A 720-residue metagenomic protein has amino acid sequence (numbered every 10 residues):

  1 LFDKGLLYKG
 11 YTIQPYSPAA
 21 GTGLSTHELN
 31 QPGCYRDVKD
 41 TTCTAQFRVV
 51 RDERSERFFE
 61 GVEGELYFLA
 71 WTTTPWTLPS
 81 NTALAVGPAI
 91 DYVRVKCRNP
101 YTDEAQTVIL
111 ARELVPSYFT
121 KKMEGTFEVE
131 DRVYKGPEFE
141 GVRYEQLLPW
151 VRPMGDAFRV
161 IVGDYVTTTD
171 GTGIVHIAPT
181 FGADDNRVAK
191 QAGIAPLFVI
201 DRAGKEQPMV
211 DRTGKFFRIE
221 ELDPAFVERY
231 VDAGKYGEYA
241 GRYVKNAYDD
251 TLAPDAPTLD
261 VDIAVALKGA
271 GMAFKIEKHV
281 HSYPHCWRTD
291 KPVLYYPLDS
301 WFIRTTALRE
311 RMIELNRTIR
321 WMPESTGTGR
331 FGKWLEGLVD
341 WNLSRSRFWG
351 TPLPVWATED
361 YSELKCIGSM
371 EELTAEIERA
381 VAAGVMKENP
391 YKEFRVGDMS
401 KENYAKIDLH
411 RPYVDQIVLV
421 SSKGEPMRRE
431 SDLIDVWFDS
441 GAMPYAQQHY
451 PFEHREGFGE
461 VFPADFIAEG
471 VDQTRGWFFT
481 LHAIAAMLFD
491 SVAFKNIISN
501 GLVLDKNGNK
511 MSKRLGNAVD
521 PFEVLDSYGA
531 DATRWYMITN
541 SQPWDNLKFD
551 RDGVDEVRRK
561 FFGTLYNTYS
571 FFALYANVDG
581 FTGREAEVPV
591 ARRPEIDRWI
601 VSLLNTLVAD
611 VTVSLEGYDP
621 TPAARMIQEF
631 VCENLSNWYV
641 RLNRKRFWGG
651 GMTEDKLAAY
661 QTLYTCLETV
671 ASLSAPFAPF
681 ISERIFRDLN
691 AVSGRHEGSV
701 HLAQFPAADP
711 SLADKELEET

Functional and structural regions predicted by a protein language model:
G5: Gly/Thr-rich phosphate-binding loop signature of adenosyl cofactor/nucleotide-binding cores
Q14, T26-R36, A357, K365 (+2 more regions): Acidic, turn-prone loop/beta-hairpin segments
P15-L69, W76-T77: Active-site cores that bind ATP or allylic diphosphates and position pyrophosphate for catalysis
P18-T22, G204-Q207, N500, N643-G650: Short, conserved phosphate-binding/catalytic loop or strand-edge motifs used in phosphoryl-/nucleotidyl-transfer
F58-L69, P75-G476, T480-E556, S570-D597 (+4 more regions): Non-cofactor substrate-recognition interfaces
T326-G327, F549-R559, D619, D655-L663: Membrane-interfacial loop-to-helix junctions in multi-pass inner-membrane proteins
W341, R347, I538-N540, K560-A573 (+2 more regions): Core structural elements
L615-P622: Short helix-adjacent coil turns
